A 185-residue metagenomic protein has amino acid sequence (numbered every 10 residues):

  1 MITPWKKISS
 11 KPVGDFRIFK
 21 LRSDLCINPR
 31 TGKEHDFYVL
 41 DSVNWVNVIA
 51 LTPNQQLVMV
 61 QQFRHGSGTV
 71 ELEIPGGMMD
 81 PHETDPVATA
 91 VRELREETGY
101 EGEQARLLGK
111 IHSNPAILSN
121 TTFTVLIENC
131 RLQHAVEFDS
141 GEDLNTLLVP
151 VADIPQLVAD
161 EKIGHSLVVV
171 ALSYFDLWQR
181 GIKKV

Functional and structural regions predicted by a protein language model:
M1-D15: Extreme N-terminal tail/first-helix region
I2, F37, N47-R92, F138-S140: Conserved Nudix-box catalytic region and its N-terminal flanking loop in Nudix hydrolases and closely related
I2-W5, K33, V70, A116-L118 (+2 more regions): Nudix hydrolase/Nudix homology domain
K11-N47, P53: Acidic, metal-coordinating catalytic segment for phosphate/diphosphate chemistry, firing primarily on the Nudix
K11-P12, G109-N114: Short, solvent-exposed loop/turn elements at beta->coil junctions and helix N-caps that rim active or binding pockets
S23-L25, A50, L126-E128, L148-P150 (+1 more regions): Short, well-ordered beta-strand micro-motif
L25-R30, N114-Q133: Active-site-adjacent beta-strand/loop module that shapes the phosphate/pyrophosphate-binding cleft
E101-L108: A short coil-to-beta-strand element that immediately follows conserved catalytic motifs
